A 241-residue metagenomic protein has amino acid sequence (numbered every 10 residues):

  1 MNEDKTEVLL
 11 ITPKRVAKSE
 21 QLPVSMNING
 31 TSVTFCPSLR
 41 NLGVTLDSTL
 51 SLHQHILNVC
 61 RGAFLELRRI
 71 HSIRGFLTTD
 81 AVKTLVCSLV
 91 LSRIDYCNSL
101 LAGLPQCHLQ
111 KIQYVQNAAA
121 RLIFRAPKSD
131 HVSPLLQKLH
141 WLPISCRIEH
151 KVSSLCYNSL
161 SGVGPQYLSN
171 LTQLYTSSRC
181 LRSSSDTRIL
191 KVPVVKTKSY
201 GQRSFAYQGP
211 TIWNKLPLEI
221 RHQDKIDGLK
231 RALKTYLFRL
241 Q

Functional and structural regions predicted by a protein language model:
M1-Q241: Hydrophobic/basic alpha-helical segments
